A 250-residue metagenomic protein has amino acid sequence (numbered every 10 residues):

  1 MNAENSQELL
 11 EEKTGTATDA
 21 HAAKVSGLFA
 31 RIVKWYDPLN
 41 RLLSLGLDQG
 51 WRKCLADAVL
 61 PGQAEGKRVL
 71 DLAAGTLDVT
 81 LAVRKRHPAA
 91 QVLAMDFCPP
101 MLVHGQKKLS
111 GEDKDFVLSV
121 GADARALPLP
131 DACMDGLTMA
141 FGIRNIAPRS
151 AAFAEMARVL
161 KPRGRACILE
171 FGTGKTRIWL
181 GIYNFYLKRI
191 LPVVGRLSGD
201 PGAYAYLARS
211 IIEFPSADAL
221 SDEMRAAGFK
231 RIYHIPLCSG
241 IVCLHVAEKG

Functional and structural regions predicted by a protein language model:
M1-D37: N-terminal, positively charged/glycine-rich alpha-helical extensions of SAM-dependent methyltransferases
L45-G66: Conserved alpha-helix/loop element of class I SAM-dependent methyltransferases that forms part of the SAM/SAH-binding
R68-A126: Class I SAM-dependent methyltransferase SAM/SAH-binding core
R125-G136: A short acidic, Gly/Pro-enriched loop at the edge of an enzyme's catalytic core that lines a small-molecule cofactor
D135-R149: A short SAM/SAH-binding and catalytic strip from SAM-dependent methyltransferases
S150-R165: A short glycine-rich, Lys/Arg-flanked "PGG" loop and its adjoining helix->strand segment in the class I
L169-E223, Y233: C-terminal alpha-helical "lid/dimerization" subdomain adjacent to the S-adenosyl-L-methionine
K230, P236-G250: Core SAM-dependent methyltransferase catalytic element
